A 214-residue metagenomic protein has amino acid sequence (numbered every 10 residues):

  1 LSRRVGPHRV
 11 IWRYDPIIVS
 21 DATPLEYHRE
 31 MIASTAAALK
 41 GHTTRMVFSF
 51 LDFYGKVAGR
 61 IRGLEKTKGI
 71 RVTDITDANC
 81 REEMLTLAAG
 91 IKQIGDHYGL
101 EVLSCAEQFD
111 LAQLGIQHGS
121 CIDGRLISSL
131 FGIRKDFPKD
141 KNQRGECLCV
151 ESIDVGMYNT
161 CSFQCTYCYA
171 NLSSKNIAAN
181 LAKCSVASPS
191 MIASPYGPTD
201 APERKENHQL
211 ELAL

Functional and structural regions predicted by a protein language model:
L1-A88: Conserved AdoMet/S-adenosylmethionine-binding subsite of the radical SAM
H42, H97-Y98, Q164: Structured helix-beta-strand junction loops
F50, F109, P198: Residue-level detector of flexible, active-site-proximal loop/helix-junction positions within diverse enzyme catalytic
R60-L64, I116-D123, K205-H208: Short, surface-exposed amphipathic charged segments that create phosphate/polyanion-binding patches used for binding
D74, A78-L148: A C-terminal junction/extension of Radical SAM enzymes
G145, I153-S173: Local cysteine-cluster metal-coordination motifs and their immediate loop/turn environment, predominantly Fe-S cluster
S174, A178-L214: Short Fe-S-cluster ligation motifs
